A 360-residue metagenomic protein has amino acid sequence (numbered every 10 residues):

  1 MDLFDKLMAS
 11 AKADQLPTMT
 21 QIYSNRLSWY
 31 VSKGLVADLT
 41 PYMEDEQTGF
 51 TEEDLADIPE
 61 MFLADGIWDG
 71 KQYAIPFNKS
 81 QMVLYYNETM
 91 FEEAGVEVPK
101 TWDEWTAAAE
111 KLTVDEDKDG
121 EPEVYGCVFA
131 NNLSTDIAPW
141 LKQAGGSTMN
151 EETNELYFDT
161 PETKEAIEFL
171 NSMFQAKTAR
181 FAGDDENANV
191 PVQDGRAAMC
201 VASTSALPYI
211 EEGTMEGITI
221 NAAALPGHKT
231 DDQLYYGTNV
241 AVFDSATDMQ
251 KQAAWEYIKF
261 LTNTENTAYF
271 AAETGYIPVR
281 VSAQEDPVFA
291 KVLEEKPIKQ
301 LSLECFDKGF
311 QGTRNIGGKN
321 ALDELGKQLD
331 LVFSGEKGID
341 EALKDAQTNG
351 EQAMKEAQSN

Functional and structural regions predicted by a protein language model:
M1-D57, T89, E93-K100, P191 (+3 more regions): Extracytoplasmic "Venus flytrap"/periplasmic binding protein-like
A13, K71, A94, K164 (+5 more regions): Extracytoplasmic/periplasmic substrate-recognition and gating elements
I22-R26, D185, A202-P208, T238: Beta->alpha turn/N-cap motifs
R26-Q81, T219-A223, V288-L293, Q300-E304: Hinge/lid segment of periplasmic solute-binding proteins
S28-V31, T204-I218: A ligand-binding cleft/hinge motif common to bilobed small-molecule-binding domains
A56-D57, I220-A223, A272-K327, L331 (+1 more regions): Long, aromatic- and glycine/proline-rich binding clefts that accommodate carbohydrate-like moieties
A64-F77, M82, T106-E155, G195-A197: Extracytoplasmic/periplasmic solute-binding protein
A109-E110, E152-A182: Glycine-centered hinge/linker elements that transmit conformational signals in sensory and ligand-binding systems
